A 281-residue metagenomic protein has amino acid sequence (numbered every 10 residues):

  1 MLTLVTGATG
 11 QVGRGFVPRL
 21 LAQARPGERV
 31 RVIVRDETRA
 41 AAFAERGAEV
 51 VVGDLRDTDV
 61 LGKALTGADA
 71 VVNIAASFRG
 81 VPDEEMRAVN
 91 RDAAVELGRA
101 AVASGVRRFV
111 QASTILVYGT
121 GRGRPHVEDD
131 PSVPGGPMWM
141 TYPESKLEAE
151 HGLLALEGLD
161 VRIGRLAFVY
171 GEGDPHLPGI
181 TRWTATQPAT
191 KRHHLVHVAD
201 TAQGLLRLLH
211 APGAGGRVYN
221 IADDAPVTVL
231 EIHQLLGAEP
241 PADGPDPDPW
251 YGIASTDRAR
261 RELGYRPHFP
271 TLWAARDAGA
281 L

Functional and structural regions predicted by a protein language model:
L2-R25: N-terminal Rossmann NAD(P)H-binding glycine-rich loop of SDR-like oxidoreductase domains
T38-A44, A48-D92, A100: NAD(P)H-binding glycine-rich loop region in Rossmannoid oxidoreductase-like domains and their noncatalytic homologs
V95-T141: Conserved Rossmann-fold NAD(P)-dependent oxidoreductase catalytic core, especially the SDR/UDP-sugar
R122, L147, L159-D160, V169-I180 (+1 more regions): Glycine/proline-rich active-site loop of Rossmann-fold NAD(P)-dependent oxidoreductases
P137-R162: Active-site Tyr-X1-5-Lys
L154-A199: NAD(P)-dependent short-chain dehydrogenase/reductase
A202-T256: Mid/C-terminal beta-alpha module of Rossmann-like enzyme folds, strongest in SDR-family dehydrogenases/epimerases
P240-L281: C-terminal amphipathic/interface module of NAD(P)-dependent oxidoreductases and related NAD-binding regulators
